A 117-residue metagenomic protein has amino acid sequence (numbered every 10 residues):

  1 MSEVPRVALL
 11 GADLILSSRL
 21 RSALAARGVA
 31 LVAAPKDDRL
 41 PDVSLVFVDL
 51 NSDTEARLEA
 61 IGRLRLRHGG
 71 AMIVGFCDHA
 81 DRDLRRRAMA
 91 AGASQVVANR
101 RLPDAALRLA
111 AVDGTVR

Functional and structural regions predicted by a protein language model:
M1-R6, A111-R117: Non-catalytic signal-transmission and effector/linker regions of two-component phosphorelay proteins
P5-L45: N-terminal first-folded block
L10-G11, V48-L50, C77: Short beta-strand/turn micro-motifs composed of small residues that flank or help shape donor/cofactor-binding pockets
F47-L64: Conserved phosphotransfer microenvironments
R65-G69: Conserved phosphotransfer cores of two-component systems
M72-D78: Short beta-strand elements of ligand-binding domains
A80-S94: Alpha4 helix (beta4-alpha4-beta5 surface) of REC/receiver domains from two-component response regulators
G92-D104: Output/docking surface of receiver
